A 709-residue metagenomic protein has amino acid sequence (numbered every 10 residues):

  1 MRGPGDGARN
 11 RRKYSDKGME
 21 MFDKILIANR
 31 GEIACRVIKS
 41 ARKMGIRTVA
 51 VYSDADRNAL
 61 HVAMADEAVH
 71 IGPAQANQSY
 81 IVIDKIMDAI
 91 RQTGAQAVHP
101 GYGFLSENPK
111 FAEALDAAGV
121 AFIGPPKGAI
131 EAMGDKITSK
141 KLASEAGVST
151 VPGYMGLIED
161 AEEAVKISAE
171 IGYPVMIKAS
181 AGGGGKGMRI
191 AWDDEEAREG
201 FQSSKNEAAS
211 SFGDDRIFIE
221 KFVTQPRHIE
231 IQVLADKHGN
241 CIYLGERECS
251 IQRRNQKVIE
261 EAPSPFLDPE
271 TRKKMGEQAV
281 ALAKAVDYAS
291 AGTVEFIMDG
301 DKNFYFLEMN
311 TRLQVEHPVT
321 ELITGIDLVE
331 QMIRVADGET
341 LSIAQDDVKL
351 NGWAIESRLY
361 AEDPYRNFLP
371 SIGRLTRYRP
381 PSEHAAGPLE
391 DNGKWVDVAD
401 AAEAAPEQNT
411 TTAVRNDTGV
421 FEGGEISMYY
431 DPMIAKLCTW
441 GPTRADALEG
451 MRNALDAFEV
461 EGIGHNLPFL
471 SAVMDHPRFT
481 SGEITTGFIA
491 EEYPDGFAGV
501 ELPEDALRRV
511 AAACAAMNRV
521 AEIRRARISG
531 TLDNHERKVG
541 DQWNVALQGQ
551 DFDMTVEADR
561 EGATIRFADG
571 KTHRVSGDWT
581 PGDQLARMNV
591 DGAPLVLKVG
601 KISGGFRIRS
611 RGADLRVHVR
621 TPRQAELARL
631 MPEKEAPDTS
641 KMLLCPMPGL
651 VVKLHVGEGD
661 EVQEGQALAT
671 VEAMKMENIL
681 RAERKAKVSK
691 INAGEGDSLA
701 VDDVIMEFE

Functional and structural regions predicted by a protein language model:
A8-R12, A405: Short, low-complexity intrinsically disordered segments enriched in A/P/G/S/L with frequent Arg, especially at protein
S15-V294, M298-H317, I323: N-terminal beta-alpha lobe that positions the nucleotide/phosphoryl donor in ATP/NTP-coupled carboxylate activation
E107-A114, E356, R366, D591-P622: Structured, non-catalytic alpha/beta "coupling" segments that mediate domain-domain communication and provide generic
A279, P318-H573, A667, V701-E707: Catalytic cores of soluble metabolic enzymes centered on carboxylation/carboxyl-transfer
D327, A558-A563, A568-L585, N589-V596 (+1 more regions): Conserved nucleotide-binding/hydrolysis modules and their immediate coupling elements across P-loop/ASCE NTPase motors
I343-N351, E491-Y493, F497, T531-L532 (+1 more regions): Long, charged amphipathic helices and adjacent flexible linkers at domain junctions
E635-E709: Structured functional modules or segments
